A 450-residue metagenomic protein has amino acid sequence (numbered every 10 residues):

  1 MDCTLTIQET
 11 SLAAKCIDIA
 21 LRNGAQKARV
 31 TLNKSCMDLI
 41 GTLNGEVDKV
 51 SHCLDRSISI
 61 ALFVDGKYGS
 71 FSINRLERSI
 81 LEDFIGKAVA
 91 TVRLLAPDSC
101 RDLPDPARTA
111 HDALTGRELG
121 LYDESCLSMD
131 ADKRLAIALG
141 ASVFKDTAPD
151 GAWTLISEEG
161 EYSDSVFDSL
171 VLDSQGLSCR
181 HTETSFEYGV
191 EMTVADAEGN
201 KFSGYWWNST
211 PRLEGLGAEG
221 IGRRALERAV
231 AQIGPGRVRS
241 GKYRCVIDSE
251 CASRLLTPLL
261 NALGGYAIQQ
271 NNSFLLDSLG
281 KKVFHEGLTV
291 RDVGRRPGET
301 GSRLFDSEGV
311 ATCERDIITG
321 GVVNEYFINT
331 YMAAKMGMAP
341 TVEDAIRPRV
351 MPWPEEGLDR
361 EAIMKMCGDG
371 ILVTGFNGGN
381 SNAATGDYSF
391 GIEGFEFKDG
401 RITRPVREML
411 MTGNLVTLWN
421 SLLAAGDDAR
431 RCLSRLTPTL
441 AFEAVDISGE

Functional and structural regions predicted by a protein language model:
M1-R303, V310, T319-V322, K398-R401 (+2 more regions): Active-site bordering "gate/hinge" segments that shape substrate access to catalytic or cofactor-binding pockets
L276-E450: Dual-mode signal for accessory low-complexity, basic/Gly-rich regions
